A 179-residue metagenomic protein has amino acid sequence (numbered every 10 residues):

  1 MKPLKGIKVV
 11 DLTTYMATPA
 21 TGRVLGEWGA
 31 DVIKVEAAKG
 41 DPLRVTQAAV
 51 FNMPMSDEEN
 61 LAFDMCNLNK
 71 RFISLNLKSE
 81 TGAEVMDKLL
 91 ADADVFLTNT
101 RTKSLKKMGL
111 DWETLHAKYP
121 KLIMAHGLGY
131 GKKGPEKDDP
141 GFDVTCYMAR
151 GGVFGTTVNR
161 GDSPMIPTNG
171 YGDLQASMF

Functional and structural regions predicted by a protein language model:
M1-F179: N-terminal helix-loop segment corresponding to the beta1-alpha1 unit of nucleotide/adenylate-binding folds
